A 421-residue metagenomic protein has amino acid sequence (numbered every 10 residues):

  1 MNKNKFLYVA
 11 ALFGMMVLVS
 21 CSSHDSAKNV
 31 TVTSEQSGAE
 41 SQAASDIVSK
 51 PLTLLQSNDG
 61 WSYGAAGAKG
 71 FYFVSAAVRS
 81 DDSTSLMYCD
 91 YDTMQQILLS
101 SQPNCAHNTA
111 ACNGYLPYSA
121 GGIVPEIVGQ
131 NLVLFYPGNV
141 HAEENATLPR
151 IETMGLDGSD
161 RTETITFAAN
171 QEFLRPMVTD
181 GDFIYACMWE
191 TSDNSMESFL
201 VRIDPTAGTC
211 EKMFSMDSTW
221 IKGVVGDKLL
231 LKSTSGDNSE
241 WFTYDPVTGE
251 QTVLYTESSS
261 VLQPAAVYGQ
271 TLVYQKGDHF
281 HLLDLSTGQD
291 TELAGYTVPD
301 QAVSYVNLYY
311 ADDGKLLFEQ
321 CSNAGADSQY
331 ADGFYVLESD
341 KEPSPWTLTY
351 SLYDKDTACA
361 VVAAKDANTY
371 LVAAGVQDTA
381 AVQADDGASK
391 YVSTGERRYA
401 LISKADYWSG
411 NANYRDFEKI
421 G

Functional and structural regions predicted by a protein language model:
M1-V9: Bacterial N-terminal signal peptides that target proteins for export
A10-M15: Hydrophobic helical h-region of N-terminal Sec-dependent signal peptides in bacterial secretory/periplasmic proteins
V17-S20: C-terminal motif of bacterial Sec signal peptides marking the signal peptidase cleavage site
S22-D25: Bacterial signal peptide processing site
V32-Q56, D82-A110, A142-F167, S192-S215 (+4 more regions): Surface-exposed loop/turn elements that mediate protein-protein interactions on large endomembrane-trafficking
L54-G67, T109-E126, A169-G181, S215-D227 (+4 more regions): Repeated scaffold domains used in trafficking and secretory/extracellular systems, primarily beta-propellers
Y72-S75, V133-Y136, Y185-M188, L230-S233 (+3 more regions): Residue position within the beta-strands of beta-propeller blades
S304-Y335: Loop/turn-rich, solvent-exposed surfaces of beta-rich toroidal or solenoidal domains
